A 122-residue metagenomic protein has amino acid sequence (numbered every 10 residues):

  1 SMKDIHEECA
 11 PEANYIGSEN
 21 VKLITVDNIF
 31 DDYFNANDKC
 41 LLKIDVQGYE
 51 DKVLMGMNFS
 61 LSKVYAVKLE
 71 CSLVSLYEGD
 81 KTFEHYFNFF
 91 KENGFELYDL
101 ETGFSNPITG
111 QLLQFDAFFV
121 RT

Functional and structural regions predicted by a protein language model:
S1-I24: Glycine-rich adenosyl-binding loop in Rossmann-like folds that engage adenosine-containing cofactors
I29-T122: Conserved acidic-Pro-Pro-aromatic motif
